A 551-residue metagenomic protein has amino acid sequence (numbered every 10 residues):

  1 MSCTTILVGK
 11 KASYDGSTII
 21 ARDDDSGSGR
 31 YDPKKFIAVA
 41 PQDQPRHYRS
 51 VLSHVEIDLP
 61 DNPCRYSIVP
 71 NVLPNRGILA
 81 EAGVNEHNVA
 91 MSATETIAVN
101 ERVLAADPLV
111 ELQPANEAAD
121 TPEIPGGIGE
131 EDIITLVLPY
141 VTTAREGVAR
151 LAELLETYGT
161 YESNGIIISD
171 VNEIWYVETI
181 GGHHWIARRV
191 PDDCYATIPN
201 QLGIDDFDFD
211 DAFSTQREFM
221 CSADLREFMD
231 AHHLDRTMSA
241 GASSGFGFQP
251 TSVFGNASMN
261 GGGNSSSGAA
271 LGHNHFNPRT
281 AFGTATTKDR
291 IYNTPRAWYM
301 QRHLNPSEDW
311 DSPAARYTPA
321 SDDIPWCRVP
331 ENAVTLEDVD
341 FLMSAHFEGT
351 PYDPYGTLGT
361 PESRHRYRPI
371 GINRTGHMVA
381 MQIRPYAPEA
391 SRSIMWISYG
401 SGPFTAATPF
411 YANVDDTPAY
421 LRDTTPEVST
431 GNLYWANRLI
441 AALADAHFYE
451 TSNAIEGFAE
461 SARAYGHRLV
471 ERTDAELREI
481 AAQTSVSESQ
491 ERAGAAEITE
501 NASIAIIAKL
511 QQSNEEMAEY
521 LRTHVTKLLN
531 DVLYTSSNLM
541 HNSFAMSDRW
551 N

Functional and structural regions predicted by a protein language model:
S2-E130, R150-A314: A contiguous strand-loop segment
I134-V141: Short, well-ordered beta-strand elements within core beta-sheets of diverse protein domains
A281, A285-P361, R368-I370, S461-E479 (+1 more regions): Accessory, solvent-exposed terminal regions and/or long lumenal/extracellular loops of proteins
E348, Y352-A482: Substrate-recognition/cap regions that form aromatic- and gly/pro-loop-enriched pockets for small-molecule ligands
R463-N551: Histidine-centered catalytic/metal-binding microenvironments
